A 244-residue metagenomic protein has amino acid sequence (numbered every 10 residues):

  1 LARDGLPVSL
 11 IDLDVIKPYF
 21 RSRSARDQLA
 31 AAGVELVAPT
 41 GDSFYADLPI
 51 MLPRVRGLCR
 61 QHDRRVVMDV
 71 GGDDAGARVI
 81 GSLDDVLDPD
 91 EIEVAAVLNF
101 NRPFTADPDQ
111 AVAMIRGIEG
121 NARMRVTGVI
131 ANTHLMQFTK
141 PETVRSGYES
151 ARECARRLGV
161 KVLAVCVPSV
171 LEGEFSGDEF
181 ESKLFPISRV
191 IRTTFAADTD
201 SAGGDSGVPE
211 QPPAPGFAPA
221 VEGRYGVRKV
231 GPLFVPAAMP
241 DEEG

Functional and structural regions predicted by a protein language model:
L1-P49, R54: N-terminal phosphate/diphosphate-binding loop that engages ATP/GTP or pyrophosphate donors across diverse enzyme folds
P7-V8, L36, V66, I92-V94 (+3 more regions): Hydrophobic anchor at the start of a short beta-strand that flanks the dinucleotide cofactor-binding loop
I11-L13, M68, L98: Active-site flanking residues adjacent to catalytic metal/cofactor-binding acidic residues
L13-V15, V70, T133: Generic detector of well-ordered alpha-helical packing
T40-S43, R64-R78: Switch II (G3) loop of P-loop NTPases
C59-V66, D90: Glycine-rich phosphate-binding loop signature in dinucleotide/nucleotide-binding domains
D74-E179, P232-F234: Conserved catalytic-core segment of NTP-binding enzymes
L158-G244: Long hydrophobic alpha-helical segments typical of transmembrane helices together with their membrane-interfacial
